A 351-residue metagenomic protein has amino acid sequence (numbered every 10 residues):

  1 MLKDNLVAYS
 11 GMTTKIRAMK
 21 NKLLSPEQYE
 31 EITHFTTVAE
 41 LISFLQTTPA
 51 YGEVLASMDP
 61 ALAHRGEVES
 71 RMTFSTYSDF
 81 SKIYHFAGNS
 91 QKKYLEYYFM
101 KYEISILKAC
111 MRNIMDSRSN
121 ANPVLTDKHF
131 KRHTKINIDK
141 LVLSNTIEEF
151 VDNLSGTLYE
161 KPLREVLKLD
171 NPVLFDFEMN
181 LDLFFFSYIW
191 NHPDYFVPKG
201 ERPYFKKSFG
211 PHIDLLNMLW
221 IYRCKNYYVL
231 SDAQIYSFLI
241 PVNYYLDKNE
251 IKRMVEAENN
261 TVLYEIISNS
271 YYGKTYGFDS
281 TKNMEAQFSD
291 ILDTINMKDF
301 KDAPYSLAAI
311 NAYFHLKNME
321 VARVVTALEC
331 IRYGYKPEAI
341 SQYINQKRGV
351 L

Functional and structural regions predicted by a protein language model:
M1-L351: N-terminal domain-start signal
